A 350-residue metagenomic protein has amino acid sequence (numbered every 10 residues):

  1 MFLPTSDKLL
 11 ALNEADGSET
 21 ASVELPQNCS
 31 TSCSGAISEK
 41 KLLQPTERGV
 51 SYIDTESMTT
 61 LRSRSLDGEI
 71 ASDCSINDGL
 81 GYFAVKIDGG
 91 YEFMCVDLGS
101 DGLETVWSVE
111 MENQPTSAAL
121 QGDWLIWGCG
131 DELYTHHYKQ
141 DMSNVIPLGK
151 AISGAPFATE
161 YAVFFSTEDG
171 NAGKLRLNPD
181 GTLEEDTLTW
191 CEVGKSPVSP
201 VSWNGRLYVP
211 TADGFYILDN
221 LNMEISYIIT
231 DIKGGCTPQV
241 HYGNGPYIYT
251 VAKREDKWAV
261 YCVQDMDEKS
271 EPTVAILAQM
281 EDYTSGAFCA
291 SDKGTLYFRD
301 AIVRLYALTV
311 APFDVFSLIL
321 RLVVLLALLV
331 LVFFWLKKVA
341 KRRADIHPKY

Functional and structural regions predicted by a protein language model:
M1-L3, K41-Q44, G81-F83, W124-W127 (+5 more regions): Conserved beta-propeller blade signature
D7-L10, E47-S51, D88-G89, D131-Y134 (+4 more regions): Loop/turn residues immediately N-terminal
N13-G17, D54-M58, D97-G102, H137-D141 (+4 more regions): Short loop/turn segments that connect beta-strands within beta-propeller blades
S18-E24, T59-R64, L103-V109, D141-P147 (+3 more regions): A short beta-strand motif characteristic of beta-propeller blades
C29-I37, G68-I76, E112-L120, K150-A158 (+3 more regions): Repeated scaffold domains used in trafficking and secretory/extracellular systems, primarily beta-propellers
P197-W203, V209-A212, Y216, I228-V263: Loop/turn-rich, solvent-exposed surfaces of beta-rich toroidal or solenoidal domains
A275-L331: Blade-level signature of beta-propeller repeat domains, shared across WD40, Kelch, NHL, RCC1 and BNR/Asp-box propellers
K341-Y350: Cytoplasmic C-terminal tails of single-pass
